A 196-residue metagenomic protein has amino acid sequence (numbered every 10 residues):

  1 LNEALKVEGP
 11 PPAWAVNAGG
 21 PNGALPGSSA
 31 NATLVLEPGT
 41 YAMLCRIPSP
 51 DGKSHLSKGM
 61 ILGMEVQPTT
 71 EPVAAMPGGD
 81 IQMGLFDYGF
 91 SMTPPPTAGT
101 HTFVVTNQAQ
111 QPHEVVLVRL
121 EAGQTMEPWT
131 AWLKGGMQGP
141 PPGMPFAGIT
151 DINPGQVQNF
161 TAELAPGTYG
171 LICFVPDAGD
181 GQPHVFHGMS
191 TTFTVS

Functional and structural regions predicted by a protein language model:
L1-P11, A15, P50-S91, P95 (+4 more regions): Extracytoplasmic/periplasmic copper-protein system
P12-S28: Aromatic/His-enriched, Gly/Pro-containing loop or helix-boundary segments that lie immediately adjacent to catalytic
P26, E37-P38, T97-A98, P154 (+1 more regions): Surface-exposed loops/turns
S28-L34, Q156-A162, T191: Short strand-edge motifs at loop-to-beta-strand transitions and within beta-strands of extracellular beta-rich domains
G39-C45, H101, L164-C173: A short tyrosine-centered beta-strand micro-motif
T102-Q108: Short edge beta-strand/loop segments characteristic of extracellular beta-sandwich folds
E114-V118: Beta-strand signatures of extracellular beta-sandwich domains
G148-I149: Intrinsic, low-complexity N-terminal interaction/targeting segments
